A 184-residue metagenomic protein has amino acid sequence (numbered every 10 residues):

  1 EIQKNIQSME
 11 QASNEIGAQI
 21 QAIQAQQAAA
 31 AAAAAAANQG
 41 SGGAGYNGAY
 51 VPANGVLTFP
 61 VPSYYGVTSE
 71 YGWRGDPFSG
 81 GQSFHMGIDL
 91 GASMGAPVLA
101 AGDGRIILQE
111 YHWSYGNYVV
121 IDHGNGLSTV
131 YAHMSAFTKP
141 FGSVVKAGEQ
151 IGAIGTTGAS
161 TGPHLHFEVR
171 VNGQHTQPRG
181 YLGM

Functional and structural regions predicted by a protein language model:
E1-Y50: Alpha-helical oligomerization segments with coiled-coil/rod-like character
Y50-M184: Catalytic cores of peptidoglycan-degrading enzymes
